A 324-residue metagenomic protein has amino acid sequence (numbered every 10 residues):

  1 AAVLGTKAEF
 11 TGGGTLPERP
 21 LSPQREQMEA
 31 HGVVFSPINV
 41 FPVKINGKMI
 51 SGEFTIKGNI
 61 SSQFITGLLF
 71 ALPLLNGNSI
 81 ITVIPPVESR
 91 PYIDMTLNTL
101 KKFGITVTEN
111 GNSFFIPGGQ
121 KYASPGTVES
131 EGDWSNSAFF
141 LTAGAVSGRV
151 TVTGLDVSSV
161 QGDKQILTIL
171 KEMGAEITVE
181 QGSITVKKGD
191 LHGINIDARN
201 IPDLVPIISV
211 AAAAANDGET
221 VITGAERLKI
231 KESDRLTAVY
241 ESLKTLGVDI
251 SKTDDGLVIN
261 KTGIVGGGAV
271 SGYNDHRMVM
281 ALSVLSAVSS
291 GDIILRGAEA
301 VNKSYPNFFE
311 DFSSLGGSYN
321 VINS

Functional and structural regions predicted by a protein language model:
A1-S324: Short, structured segments at the rim of ligand-binding sites
